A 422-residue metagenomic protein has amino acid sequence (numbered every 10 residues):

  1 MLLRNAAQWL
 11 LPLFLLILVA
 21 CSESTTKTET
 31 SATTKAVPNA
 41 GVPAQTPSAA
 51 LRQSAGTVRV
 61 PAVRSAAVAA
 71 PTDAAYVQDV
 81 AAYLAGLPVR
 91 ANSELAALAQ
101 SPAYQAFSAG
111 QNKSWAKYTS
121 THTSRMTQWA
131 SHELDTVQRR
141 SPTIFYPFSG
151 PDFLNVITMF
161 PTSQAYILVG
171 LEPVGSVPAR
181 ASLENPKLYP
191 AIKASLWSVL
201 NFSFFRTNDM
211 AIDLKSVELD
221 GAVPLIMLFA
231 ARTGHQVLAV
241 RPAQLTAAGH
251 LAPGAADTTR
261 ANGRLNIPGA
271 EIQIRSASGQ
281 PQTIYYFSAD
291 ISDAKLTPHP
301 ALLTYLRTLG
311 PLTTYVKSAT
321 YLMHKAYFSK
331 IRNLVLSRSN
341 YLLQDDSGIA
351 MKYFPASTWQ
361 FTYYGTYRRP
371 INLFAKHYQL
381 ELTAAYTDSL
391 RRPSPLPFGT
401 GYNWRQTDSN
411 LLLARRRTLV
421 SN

Functional and structural regions predicted by a protein language model:
M1-L10: Bacterial N-terminal signal peptides that target proteins for export
F14-L15: Residue-level signal for mature regions of secreted extracellular proteins and peptides
L18-A20: C-terminal motif of bacterial Sec signal peptides marking the signal peptidase cleavage site
S22-S24: Bacterial signal peptide processing site
T34-S198, T283-N422: Non-globular targeting/processing and membrane-anchoring segments
S203-G263, G269-Q273: Short helix-loop boundary/capping segments
L265, G279: Terminal substrate-recognition subdomain of acyl/acetyltransferases
A270-R275, P281-I284, S288-A289: Soluble extramembrane regions of membrane proteins in the secretory/endomembrane system
